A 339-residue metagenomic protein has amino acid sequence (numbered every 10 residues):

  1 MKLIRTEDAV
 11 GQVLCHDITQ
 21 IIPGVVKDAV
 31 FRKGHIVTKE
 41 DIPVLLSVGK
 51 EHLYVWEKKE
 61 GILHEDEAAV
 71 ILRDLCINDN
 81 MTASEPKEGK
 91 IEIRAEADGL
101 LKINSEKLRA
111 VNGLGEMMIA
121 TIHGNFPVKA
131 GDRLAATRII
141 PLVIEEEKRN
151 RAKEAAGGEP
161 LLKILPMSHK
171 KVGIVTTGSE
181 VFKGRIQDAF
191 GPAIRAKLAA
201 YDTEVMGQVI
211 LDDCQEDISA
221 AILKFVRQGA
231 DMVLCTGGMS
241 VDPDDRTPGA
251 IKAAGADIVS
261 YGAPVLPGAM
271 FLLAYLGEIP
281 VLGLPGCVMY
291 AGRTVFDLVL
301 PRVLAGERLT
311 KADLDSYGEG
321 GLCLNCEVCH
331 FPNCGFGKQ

Functional and structural regions predicted by a protein language model:
M1-E88: Short, low-complexity N-terminal leaders and the immediately following helix N-cap/first helix
E7-G11, A29, A83-P86, F126-V128 (+4 more regions): Solvent-exposed alpha-helices and their adjacent loops that cap or buttress functional pockets in soluble metabolic
A29, E85, L100-M118, F126-K129 (+1 more regions): C-terminal terminal segments
R32, T38, P43, H123 (+2 more regions): Residue-level recognition of short, solvent-exposed, well-ordered loop/turn junctions that link secondary-structure
V55-W56, M81-P86, I144-E146, E204-Q208 (+1 more regions): Flexible, glycine/charged-enriched surface loops at secondary-structure junctions
K59-M167: Extended, charged alpha/beta regions that create polyanion-binding interfaces
G158-D213, D217: Glycine-rich phosphate/diphosphate-binding loop of Rossmann-like nucleotide-binding domains
S179, M206-G337: Short glycine/threonine-rich loop/turn motifs
